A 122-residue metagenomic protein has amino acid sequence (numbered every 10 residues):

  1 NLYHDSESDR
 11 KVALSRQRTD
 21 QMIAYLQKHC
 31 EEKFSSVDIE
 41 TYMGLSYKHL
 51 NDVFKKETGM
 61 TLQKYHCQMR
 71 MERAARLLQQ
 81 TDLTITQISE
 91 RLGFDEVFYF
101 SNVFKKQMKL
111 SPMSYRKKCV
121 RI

Functional and structural regions predicted by a protein language model:
N1-R10, L45, H49: An amphipathic alpha-helical interaction segment
V12-T19, S36, E40: Short, structured helix-loop boundary elements
I23-A24, K28, K33, V37 (+2 more regions): Terminal helix-turn-helix DNA-binding modules in bacterial transcription factors
Y42, R91-L92, Q107: Residues within the alpha-helical elements of helix-turn-helix
Y42, S46-Y47, D95-E96: Short coil turns linking two alpha-helices in DNA-binding domains
H49-L50, F54, Y99-F100, F104: Short hydrophobic/aromatic patch on the recognition helix
N102-I122: …primarily DNA-binding HTH/wHTH and HhH modules…
